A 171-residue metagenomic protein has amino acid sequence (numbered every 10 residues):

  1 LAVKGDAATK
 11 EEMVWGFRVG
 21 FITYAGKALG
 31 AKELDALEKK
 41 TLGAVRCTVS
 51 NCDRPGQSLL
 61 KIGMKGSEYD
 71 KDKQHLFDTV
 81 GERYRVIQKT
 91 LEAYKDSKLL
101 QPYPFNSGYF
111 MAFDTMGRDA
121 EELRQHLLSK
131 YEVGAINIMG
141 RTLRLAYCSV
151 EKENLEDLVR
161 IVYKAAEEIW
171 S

Functional and structural regions predicted by a protein language model:
L1-D78: Conserved core segment of the aminotransferase class I/II
A2, S97-L100, V133: Short, conserved active-site loop motifs that form the nucleotide-linked donor/cofactor pocket
E11, T90, R118: Localized chelating/binding microdomains that coordinate divalent metal ions or stabilize phosphate-bearing
F21, K61-M64, Q88, E92 (+2 more regions): Non-transmembrane alpha-helical segments in soluble domains of secreted/periplasmic/extracellular proteins
Y24, F113-G117, Y147-S149: Short beta-strand-to-loop capping motifs
A28, E122-S171: PLP-dependent enzyme catalytic core of the Aspartate aminotransferase-like
G56, L76-R83, I87, L123 (+2 more regions): Alpha-helical packing segments of well-folded alpha/beta enzyme cores
K61, K73-Q88, K98-D114, M139-T142: Conserved glycine-rich beta-strand-loop-beta hairpin in the small C-terminal domain of fold type I
